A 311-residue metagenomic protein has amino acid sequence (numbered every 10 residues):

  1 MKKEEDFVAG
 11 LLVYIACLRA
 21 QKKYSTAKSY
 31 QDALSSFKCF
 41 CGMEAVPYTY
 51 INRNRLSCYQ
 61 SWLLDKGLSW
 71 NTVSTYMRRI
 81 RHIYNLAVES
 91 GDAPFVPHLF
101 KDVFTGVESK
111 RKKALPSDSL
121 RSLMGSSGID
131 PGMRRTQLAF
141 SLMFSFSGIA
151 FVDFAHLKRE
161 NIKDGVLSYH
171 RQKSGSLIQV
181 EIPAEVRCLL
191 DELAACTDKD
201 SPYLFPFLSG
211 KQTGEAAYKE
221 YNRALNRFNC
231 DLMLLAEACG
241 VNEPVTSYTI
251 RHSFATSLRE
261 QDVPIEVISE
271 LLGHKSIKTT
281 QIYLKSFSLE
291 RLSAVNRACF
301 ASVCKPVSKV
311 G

Functional and structural regions predicted by a protein language model:
V13-S25, L34-R111, S126: N-terminal core-binding DNA-recognition domain of tyrosine recombinases/integrases
N85-D92, M143-D164: Short, charged phosphate-coordinating catalytic segments
L99-F151, A155: Basic, Lys/Arg- and aromatic-enriched nucleic-acid-binding interface segment
A114, R171-G175, L272-R297: Catalytic-site neighborhood detector that most strongly recognizes the C-terminal catalytic loop/helix of tyrosine
P131, N229-E270: Short, basic (Lys/Arg/His-rich) helix/loop patches that form interaction surfaces in the mid-to-C-terminal regions
H156-E192: Conserved tyrosine-mediated DNA breakage-rejoining catalytic core shared by Y-recombinases
E160-V166, N242-E243, V263-I282, V307-G311: Short, polar N-cap/turn motifs at the start of nucleic acid-interacting alpha helices
K199, F207-E215, A298-G311: C-terminal secondary-structure termini that scaffold catalytic or DNA-interacting sites
